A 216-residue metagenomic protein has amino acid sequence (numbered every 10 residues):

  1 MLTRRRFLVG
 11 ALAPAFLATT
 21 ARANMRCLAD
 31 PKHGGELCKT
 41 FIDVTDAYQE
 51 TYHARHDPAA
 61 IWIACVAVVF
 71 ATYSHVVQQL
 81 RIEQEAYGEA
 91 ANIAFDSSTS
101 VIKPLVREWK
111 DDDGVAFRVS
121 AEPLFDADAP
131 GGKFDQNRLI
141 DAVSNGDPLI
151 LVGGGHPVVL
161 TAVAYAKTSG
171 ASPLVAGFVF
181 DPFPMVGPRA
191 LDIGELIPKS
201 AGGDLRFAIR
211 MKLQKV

Functional and structural regions predicted by a protein language model:
R6-S97, K215: Active-site-adjacent structural segments surrounding the nucleophilic cysteine of cysteine proteases and isopeptidases
G34, Q84-K215: Conserved active-site-adjacent core of cysteine acyl-enzyme catalytic domains
